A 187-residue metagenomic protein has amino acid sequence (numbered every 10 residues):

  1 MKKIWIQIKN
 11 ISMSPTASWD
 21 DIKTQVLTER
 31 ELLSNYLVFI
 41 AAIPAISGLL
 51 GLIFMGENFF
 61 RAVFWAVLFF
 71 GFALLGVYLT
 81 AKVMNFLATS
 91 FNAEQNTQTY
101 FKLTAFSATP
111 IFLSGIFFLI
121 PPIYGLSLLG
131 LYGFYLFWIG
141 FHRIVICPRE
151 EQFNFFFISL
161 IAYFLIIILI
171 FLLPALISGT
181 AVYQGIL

Functional and structural regions predicted by a protein language model:
M1-I46: N-terminal juxtamembrane cytosolic/stromal segments of multi-pass membrane proteins
M1-I8, R30-N35, G56-V67, G71 (+3 more regions): Structural motif marking the loop-to-transmembrane transition
D20, V26-V38, Q95-F118, Y135-I167: Interfacial aromatic "cap" segments that immediately flank transmembrane helices in multipass membrane proteins
D21-T24, G51-G56, T89-A93, R143 (+2 more regions): Perimembrane helix-loop junctions in membrane proteins
E31-N35, G51-N58, K82-A93, F164-I168: Short charge-dense sequence patches
P44-A73, F118-G130, I168-L187: Membrane-helix interface segments in multi-pass membrane proteins
E57-I116: Alpha-helical transmembrane segments with an aromatic anchor "belt"
L75-F91, L128-V145: Membrane-cytosol interface at the C-terminal ends of transmembrane alpha helices in small multi-pass membrane proteins
